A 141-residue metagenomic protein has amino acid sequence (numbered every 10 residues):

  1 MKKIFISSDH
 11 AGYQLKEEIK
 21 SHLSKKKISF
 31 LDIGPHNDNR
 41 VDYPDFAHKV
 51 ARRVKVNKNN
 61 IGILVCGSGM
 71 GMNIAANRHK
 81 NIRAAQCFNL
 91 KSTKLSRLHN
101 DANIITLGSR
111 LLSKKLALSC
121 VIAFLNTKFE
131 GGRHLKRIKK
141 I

Functional and structural regions predicted by a protein language model:
M1, K58-N60, D101: Short, high-confidence coil segments that cap the C-terminus of an alpha-helix and link into the following beta-strand
F5-S7, A11-G12, L90-I141: C-terminal binding/interaction regions
I6-S24: Glycine-rich phosphate/diphosphate-binding loop of Rossmann-like nucleotide-binding domains
S21-S29, N81: Short helix-loop-beta junction
S29-R40: A short beta-strand-loop structural module common to alpha/beta enzyme folds
F46-S68: Short, structured active-site "lid" loops
L64-R110: Mid-chain, well-packed structural core segment of small domains
